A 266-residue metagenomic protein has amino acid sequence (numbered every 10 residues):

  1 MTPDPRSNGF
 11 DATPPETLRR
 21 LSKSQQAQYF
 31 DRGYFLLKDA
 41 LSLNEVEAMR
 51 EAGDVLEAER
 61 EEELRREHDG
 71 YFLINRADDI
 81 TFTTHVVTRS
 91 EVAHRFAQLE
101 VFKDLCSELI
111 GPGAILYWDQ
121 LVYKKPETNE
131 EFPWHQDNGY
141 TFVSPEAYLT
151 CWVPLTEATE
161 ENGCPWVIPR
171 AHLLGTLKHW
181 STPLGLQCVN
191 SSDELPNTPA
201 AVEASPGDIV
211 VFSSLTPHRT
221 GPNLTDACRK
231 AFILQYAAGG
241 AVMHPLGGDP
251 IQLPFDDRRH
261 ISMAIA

Functional and structural regions predicted by a protein language model:
M1-R32, K38-W134, Y140-F142, W180 (+2 more regions): Non-heme Fe(II)-dependent double-stranded beta-helix
D11-P15, L173-A266: Conserved double-stranded beta-helix
L36-L37, L149-V153, V210-F212: Short hydrophobic-aromatic micro-motifs
D39, R170, Y236: Active-site donor-binding loop signature of nucleotide-sugar glycosyltransferases
L56-E59, P112, A158, L174 (+1 more regions): Phosphate/oxyanion-binding loops and surfaces in catalytic or ligand/nucleic-acid-binding neighborhoods
R89, Y117, A147, E161-G163 (+1 more regions): Residues that flank catalytic or metal-binding motifs in active/ligand-binding sites
D104-L105, N129-V202, A241-P250: Catalytic core of non-heme Fe(II) oxygenases with the double-stranded beta-helix
D119-L121, C151-V153, F232-Y236: A structural signal for short, well-ordered beta-strand segments
